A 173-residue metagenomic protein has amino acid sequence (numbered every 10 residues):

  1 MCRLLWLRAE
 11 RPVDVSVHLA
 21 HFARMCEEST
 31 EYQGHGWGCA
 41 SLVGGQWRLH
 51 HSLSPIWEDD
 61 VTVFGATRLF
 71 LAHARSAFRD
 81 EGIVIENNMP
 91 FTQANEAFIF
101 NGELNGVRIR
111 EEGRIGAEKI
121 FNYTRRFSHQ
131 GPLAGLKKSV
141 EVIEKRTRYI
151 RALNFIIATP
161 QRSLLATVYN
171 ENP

Functional and structural regions predicted by a protein language model:
M1-S54, L165, N170: Extreme N-terminus nucleophile/cap motif
C2, C39, L71, I120 (+1 more regions): A residue-level signal for conserved active-site and pocket-lining positions in enzyme catalytic cores
C2, N87-L104, V142-P173: Conserved catalytic micro-motifs used in adenylation/nucleotidyl-transfer and phosphoryl/amide- and methyl-transfer
R11, F70-R75, A158-P160: Conserved beta strand-loop-helix elements of the APE1-like EEP
Q33-W37, G65, V84, Y149-R151: Short, basic and Ser/Thr-rich N-terminal targeting/leader segments
H50-T62, H73-A94, N105: Short acidic (Asp/Glu) patches
E58-T62, R110-E111, P173: A short, polar/proline- and glycine-enriched secondary-structure boundary/capping micro-motif
N105-S163: Short histidine
